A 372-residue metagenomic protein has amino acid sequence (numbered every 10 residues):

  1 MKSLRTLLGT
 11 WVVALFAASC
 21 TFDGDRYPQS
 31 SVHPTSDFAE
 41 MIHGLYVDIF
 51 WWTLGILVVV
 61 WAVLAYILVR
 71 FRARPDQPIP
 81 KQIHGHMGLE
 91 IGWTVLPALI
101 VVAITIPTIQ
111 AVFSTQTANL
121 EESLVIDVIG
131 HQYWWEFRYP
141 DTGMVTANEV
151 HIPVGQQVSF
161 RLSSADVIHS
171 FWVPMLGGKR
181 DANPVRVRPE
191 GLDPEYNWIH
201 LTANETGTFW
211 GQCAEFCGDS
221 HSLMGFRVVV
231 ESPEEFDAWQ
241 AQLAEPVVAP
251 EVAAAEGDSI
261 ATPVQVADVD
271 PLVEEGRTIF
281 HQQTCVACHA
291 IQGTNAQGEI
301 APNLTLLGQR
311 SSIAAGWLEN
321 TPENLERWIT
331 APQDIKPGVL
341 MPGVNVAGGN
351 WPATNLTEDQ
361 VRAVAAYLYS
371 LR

Functional and structural regions predicted by a protein language model:
M1-D23: N-terminal secretory/membrane targeting signals
L15, V63-Y66, P107: Transmembrane alpha-helix boundary/anchor motif
T21-I49, L68-T284, G293-E299, G316-T330 (+2 more regions): Non-transmembrane, membrane-proximal soluble domains of secreted or membrane proteins
Y46-V59: Alpha-helical transmembrane segments
L57-F71: Alpha-helical transmembrane segments
E215, A287, L306: Short, cysteine/histidine-rich loop/knuckle motifs that typically chelate Zn2+
L371-R372: Short, solvent-exposed mixed-charge patches
